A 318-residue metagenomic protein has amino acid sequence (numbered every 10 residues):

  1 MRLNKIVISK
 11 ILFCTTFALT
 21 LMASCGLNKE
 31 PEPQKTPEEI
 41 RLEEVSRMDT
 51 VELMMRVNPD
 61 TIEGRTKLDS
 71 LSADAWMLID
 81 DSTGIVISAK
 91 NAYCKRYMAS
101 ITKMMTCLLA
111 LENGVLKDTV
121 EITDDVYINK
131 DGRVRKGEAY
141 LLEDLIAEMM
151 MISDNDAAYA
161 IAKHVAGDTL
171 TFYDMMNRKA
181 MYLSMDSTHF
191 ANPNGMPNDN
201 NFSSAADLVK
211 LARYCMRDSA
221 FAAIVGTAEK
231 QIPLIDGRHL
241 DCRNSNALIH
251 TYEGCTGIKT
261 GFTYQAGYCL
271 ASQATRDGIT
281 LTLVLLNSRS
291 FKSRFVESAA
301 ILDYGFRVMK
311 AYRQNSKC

Functional and structural regions predicted by a protein language model:
M1-A23: Sec-dependent bacterial lipoprotein signal peptides
V7, E63-T66, T106-L108, L234-D236 (+1 more regions): Intrinsically disordered, low-complexity segments enriched in polar/charged residues with Gly/Pro, especially when
S9-T16, Y173, T256, F291 (+1 more regions): Generic alpha-helix initiation/capping and coil-helix boundary signal
C25-K29, D186, P197-F202, A206-C318: Domain-terminus/edge residues, biased toward the C-terminal soluble/receptor-binding domains of extracytoplasmic
N28-A206, K210-S219: Active-site-adjacent loops and short helices of periplasmic peptidoglycan-processing enzymes
